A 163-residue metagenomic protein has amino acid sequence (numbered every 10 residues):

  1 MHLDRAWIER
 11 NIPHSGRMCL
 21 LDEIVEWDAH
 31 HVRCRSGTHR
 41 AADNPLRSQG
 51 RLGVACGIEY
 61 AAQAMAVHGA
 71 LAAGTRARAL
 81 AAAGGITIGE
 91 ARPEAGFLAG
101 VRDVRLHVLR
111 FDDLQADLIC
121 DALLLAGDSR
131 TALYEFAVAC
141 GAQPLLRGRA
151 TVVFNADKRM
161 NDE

Functional and structural regions predicted by a protein language model:
L3-S15, I86-P93: Short aromatic-glycine motifs in intrinsically disordered, low-complexity regions
G16-G53: Catalytic strand-loop segment that frames the active site of acyl-thioester-processing enzymes
M18-L20, L98, L118, A132: Hydrophobic core residues within well-ordered beta-strands of beta-rich domains
L20-E23, G100, R105, D121-L123 (+2 more regions): Residues located in well-ordered beta-strands
H39-A55, L80, I86-E94: Histidine-centered catalytic/metal-coordination loop motif
V67-I119: Hydrophobic beta-strand-centered segment that forms part of the acyl-chain substrate-binding groove
V67-T75, F111-E163: HotDog/MaoC-like acyl-thioester-processing domains
